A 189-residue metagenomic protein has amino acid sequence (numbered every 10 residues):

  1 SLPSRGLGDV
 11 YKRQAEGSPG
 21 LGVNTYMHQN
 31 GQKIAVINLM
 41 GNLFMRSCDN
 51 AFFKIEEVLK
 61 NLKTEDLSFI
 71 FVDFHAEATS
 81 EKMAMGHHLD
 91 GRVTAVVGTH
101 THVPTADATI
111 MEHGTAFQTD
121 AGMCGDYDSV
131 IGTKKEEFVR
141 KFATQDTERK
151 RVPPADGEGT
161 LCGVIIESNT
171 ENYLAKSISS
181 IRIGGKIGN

Functional and structural regions predicted by a protein language model:
S1-Y11: Single conserved hydrophobic/aromatic residue that forms the stacking wall/gate of nucleotide- or nucleobase-binding
R5, F44-R46, A76-M83, V97-M111 (+1 more regions): Active-site environment of divalent metal-dependent phosphoester hydrolases
G6, R92, E112-G114: Short, structured coil segments at secondary-structure junctions
R13-N38, T109-N189: Binuclear metal-dependent phosphoesterase catalytic core
E16, G20-F69: Binuclear metal-dependent hydrolase catalytic cores centered on His/Asp/Glu-rich metal-binding motifs
N50-L62, A78-K82, G98-T101, Q145: Active-site glycine-rich loop that binds ribose-phosphate moieties when present
D66-F74, R92, V96: Short beta-strand/loop segments at the ligand-binding rim of alpha/beta enzyme cores
